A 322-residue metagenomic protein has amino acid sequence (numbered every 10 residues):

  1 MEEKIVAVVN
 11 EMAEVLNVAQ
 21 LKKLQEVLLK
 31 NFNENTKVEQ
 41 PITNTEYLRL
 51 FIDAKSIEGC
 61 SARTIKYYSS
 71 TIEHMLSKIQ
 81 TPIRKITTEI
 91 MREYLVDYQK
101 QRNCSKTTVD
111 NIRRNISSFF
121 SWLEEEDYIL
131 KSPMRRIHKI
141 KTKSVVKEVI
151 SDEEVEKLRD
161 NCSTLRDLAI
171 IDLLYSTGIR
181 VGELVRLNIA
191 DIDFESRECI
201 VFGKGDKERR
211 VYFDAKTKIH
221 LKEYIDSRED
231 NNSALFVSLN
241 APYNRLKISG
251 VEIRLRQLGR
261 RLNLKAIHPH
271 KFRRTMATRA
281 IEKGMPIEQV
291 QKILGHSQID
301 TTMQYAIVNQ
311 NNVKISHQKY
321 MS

Functional and structural regions predicted by a protein language model:
K22-K30, V211, E223, I307-S322: DNA/chromatin major-groove-contacting recognition/catalytic segments
K30-E39, E46-V146, S227: N-terminal core-binding DNA-recognition domain of tyrosine recombinases/integrases
V38, V149, K204-G205, L294 (+1 more regions): Catalytic-site neighborhood detector that most strongly recognizes the C-terminal catalytic loop/helix of tyrosine
E73, S117, L168-G182, E198-C199 (+1 more regions): Short pre-functional
I129, S144, D152-V181, G205-K207: Basic, Lys/Arg- and aromatic-enriched nucleic-acid-binding interface segment
D172, S176, R273-H296: C-terminal catalytic core of tyrosine-transesterase DNA break-rejoin enzymes
T177, R186-H220: Conserved tyrosine-mediated DNA breakage-rejoining catalytic core shared by Y-recombinases
D214-L264: Active-site/catalytic core of tyrosine-dependent DNA strand-transfer enzymes
